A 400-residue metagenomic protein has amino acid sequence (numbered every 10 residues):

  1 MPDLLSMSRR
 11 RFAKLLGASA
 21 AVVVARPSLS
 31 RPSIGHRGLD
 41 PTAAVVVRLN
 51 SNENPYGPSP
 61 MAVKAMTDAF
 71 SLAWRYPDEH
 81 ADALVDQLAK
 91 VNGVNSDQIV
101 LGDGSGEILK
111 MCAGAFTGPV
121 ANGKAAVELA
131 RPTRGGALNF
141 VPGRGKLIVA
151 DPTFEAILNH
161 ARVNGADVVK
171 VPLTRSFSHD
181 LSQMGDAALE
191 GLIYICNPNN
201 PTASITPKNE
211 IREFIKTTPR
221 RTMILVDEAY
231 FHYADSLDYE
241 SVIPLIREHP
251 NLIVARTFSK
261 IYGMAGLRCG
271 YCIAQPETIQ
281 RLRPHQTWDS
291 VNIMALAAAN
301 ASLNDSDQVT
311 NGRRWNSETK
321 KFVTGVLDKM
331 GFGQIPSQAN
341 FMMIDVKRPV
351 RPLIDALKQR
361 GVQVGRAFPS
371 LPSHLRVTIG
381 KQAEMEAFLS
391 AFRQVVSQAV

Functional and structural regions predicted by a protein language model:
M1-A20: N-terminal secretory signal peptides and thylakoid transit peptides that target proteins across membranes
G17-R75, K90, S182, L189: N-terminal "arm"/small-domain region of PLP-dependent enzymes with the aminotransferase-like
A83-K146, N164: Phosphate-binding glycine-rich loop
A121-K124, A356-R360, F368-V400: PLP-dependent enzyme catalytic core of the Aspartate aminotransferase-like
A126, R162, H179-L189, P201-I224 (+1 more regions): Active-site pre-lysine segment of PLP-dependent enzymes
V149-A166: Substrate-binding/gating loop at the entrance of the active-site cleft, primarily in PLP-dependent aminotransferase-like
L173-R175, S317, V326-R360: Conserved PLP-binding catalytic core of the aspartate aminotransferase-like
N251-I335: PLP-dependent aminotransferase class I/II
